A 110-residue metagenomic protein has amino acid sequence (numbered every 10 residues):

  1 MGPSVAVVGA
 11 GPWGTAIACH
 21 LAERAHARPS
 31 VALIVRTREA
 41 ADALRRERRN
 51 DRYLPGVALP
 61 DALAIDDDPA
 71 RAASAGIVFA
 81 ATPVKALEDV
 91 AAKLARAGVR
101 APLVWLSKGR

Functional and structural regions predicted by a protein language model:
M1-L54, A64-D67: NAD(P)+-binding Rossmann beta1-loop-alpha1 motif at the extreme N-terminus of oxidoreductases
L59, I65-R110: Rossmann-like NAD(P)(H) cofactor-binding subdomain of soluble oxidoreductases
